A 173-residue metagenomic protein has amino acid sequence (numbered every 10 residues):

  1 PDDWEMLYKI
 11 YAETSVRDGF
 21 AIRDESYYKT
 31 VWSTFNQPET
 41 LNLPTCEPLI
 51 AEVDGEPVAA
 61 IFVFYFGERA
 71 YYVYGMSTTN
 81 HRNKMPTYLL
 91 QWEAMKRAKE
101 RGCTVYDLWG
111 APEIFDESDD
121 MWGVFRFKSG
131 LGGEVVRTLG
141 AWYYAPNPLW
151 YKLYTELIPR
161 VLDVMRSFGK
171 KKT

Functional and structural regions predicted by a protein language model:
P1-N83, K96-R97: A conserved beta-strand-loop-helix scaffold within acyl/acetyltransferase catalytic domains
Y11, I22, V73-M76, M85-T87 (+3 more regions): Surface-exposed beta-strand edges and their flanking turn/coil or helix-capping segments
S26-T34, Y88, W92-A98, P148-L157: Short alpha-helical interface patches
T30-N36, K84-P86, A98-E100, W109 (+2 more regions): Low-complexity, flexible helical/coil segments
D54-A59, H81-K84, E100-C103, T155-K171: A short, terminal or domain-edge coil/loop segment
G67-G133: Acyl-donor binding region in acyl/amide transferases
L108-T173: Active-site/acyl-donor-binding loops of N-acyltransferases
